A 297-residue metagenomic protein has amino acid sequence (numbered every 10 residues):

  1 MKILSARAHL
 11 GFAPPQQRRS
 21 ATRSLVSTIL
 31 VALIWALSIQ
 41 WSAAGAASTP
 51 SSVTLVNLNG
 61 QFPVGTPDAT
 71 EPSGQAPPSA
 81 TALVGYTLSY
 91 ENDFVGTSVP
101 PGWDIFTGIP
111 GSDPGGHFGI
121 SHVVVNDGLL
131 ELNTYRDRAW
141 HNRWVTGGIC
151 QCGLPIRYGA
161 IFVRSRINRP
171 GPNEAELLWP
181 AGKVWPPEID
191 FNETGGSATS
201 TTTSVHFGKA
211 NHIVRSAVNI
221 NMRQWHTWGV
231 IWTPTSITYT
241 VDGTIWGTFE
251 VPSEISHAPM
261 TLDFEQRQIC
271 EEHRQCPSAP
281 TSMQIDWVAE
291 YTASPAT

Functional and structural regions predicted by a protein language model:
M1-T22: N-terminal secretory signal peptides that target proteins for export/translocation
P15-Q16, I39, G60: Intrinsically disordered, low-complexity regions enriched in polar/acidic and amide residues
T22, L30, T49-S52, G60: Generic short amphipathic/hydrophobic targeting helices enriched at N-termini, encompassing Sec-type signal peptides
S27-S38: Bacterial N-terminal signal peptides
Q40-T54: Signal peptide processing junction and immediate N-terminal pro/mature segment of secreted/exported proteins
V53-T297: GH16 jelly-roll
